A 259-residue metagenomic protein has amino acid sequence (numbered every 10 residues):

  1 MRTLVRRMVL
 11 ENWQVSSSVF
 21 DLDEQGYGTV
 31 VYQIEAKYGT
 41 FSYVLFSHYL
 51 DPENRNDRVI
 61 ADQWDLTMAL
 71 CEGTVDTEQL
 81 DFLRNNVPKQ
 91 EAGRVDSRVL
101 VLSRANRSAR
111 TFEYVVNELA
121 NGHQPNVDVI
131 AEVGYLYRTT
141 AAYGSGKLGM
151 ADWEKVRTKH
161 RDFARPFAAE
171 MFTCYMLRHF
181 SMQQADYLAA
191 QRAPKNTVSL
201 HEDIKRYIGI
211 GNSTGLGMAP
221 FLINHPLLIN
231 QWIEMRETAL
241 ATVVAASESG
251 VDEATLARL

Functional and structural regions predicted by a protein language model:
M1-R7: Charged, compositionally biased non-catalytic regions
M8-L66: Amphipathic, interaction-prone secondary-structure segments
D62-L259: Mixed-charge, Lys/Arg-enriched low-complexity segments
